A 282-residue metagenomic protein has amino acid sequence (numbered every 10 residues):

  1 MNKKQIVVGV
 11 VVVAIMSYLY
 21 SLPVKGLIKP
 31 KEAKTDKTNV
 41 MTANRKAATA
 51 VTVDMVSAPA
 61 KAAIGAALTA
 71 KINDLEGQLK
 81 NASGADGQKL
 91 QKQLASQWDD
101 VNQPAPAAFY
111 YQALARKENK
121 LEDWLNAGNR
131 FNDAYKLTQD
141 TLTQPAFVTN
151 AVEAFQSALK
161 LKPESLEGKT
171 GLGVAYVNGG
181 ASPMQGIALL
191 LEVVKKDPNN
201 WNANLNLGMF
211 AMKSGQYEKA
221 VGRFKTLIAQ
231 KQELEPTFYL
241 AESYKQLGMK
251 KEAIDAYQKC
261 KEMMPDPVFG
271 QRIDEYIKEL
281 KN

Functional and structural regions predicted by a protein language model:
N2-V7, V11, I15-A105: N-terminal leader/linker segments that initiate helical-solenoid repeat arrays
V8-V11, G222, K231-L234, Q246-N282: Terminal, low-structured helical/coil segments at or just beyond the last alpha-helical repeat
T69-I72, V101-F109, T138-A154, G179-E192 (+2 more regions): Structural signature of tandem alpha-helical TPR/SEL1-like repeats, specifically the intra-repeat loop/turn
A85, E118-N119, P163, P198 (+2 more regions): Short coil turns that delineate tetratricopeptide repeat
G87-Q88, L121-L125, L166-E167, W201-N202 (+3 more regions): Helix-start (N-cap) detector for alpha-helical repeat units in TPR-like alpha-solenoids, especially tetratricopeptide
Q93, N126, R130, G171 (+3 more regions): Canonical tetratricopeptide repeat
S96, R116, N129, V174 (+3 more regions): Residue-level recognition of tetratricopeptide repeat
L114, S157-A158, E192-V193, T226-L227 (+1 more regions): Canonical positions in the second alpha-helix
